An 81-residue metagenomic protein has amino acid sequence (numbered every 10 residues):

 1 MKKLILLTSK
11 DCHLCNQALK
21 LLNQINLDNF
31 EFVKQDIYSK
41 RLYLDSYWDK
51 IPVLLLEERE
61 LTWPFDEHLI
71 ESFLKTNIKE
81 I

Functional and structural regions predicted by a protein language model:
M1-Q24: Local sequence-structure signature of Cys/Sec-based thiol-disulfide redox active-site neighborhoods
L7, Q35, E58, T62: Small/polar loops that bind or transfer phosphate-bearing groups
Q17-K20, D45-S46, F65: Generic recognition of short, well-ordered alpha-helical segments
L19-I37: Conserved helix-turn-beta segment immediately C-terminal to the redox Cys motif in thioredoxin-like folds
D45-L54: Structural micro-motif
L56-I81: Non-catalytic, surface beta->alpha helical segment in thiol-disulfide oxidoreductase systems
